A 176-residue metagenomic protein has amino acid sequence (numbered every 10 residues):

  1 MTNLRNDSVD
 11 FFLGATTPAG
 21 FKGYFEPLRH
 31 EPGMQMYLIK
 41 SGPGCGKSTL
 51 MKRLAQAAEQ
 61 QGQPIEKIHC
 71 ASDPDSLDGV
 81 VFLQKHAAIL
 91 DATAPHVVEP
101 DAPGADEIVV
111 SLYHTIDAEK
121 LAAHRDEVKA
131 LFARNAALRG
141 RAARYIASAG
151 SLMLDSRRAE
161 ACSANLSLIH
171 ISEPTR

Functional and structural regions predicted by a protein language model:
A19-H30: Pre-Walker A adenine-sensing motif
Y37-I39: Hydrophobic anchor at the beta1->P-loop junction of P-loop NTPases
P43: The conserved Walker
G46: Conserved glycine(s) of the Walker
L50: Hydrophobic positions on the alpha1 helix immediately C-terminal to the Walker A/P-loop
E59-I116: Conserved nucleotide-sensing/catalytic segment adjacent to the nucleotide-binding pocket in NTP-handling enzymes
E127-L168: An accessory alpha-helical subdomain
S167-T175: Residue-level detector of conserved catalytic or cofactor/ligand-binding positions in enzyme active sites
